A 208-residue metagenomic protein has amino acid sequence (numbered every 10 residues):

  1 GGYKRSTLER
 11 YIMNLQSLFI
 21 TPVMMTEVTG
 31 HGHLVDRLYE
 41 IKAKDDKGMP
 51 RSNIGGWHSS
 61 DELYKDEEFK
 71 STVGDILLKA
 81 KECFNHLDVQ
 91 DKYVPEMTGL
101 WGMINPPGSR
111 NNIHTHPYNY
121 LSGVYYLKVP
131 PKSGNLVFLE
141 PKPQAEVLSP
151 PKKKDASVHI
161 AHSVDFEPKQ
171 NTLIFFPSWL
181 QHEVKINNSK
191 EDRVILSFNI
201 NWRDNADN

Functional and structural regions predicted by a protein language model:
G1-I12, A206: N-terminal amphipathic/basic-hydrophobic helices that include classical n-h-c signal peptides and signal-anchor
E9-Y93: Non-heme Fe(II)/2-oxoglutarate
E27-T29, N105, N199: Structured loops at beta-to-helix junctions and adjacent beta-edge loops in soluble globular domains
P95-M103: A short glycine-rich, His/Asp/Glu-containing loop-to-beta-strand
G102-F175, K185, D192, W202 (+1 more regions): Catalytic core of non-heme Fe(II) oxygenases with the double-stranded beta-helix
H182: Glycine-rich nucleotide phosphate-binding loop and flanking beta-alpha elements of Rossmann-like dinucleotide-binding
